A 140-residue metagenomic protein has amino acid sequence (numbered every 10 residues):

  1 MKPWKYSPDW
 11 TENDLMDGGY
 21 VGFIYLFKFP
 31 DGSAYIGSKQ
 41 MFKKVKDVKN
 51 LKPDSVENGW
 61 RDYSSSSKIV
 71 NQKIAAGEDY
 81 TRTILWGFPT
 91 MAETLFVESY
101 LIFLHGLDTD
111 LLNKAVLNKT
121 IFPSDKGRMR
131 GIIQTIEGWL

Functional and structural regions predicted by a protein language model:
M1-K46, F96, G131-L140: GIY-YIG nuclease catalytic motif and its immediate N-terminal context
Y6, I69-Q72, K114, K119: N-terminal cationic leader/targeting segments used for protein routing and processing
W10, P89, L107, S124-G127 (+1 more regions): Short coil/turn linker and secondary-structure boundary residues
Y20-V21, E78, A115-L117: Residue-level preference for short coil/turn positions at secondary-structure junctions
Q40-L95: Conserved short loop/helix modules at catalytic or binding sites in compact beta-alpha or helix-hairpin-helix contexts
Q72-K73, L104, W139: Residues that form generic nucleotide/phosphate-binding pockets
Y100-L111: Short arginine-rich
A115, T120-L140: Non-catalytic C-terminal interaction segments of nucleic acid-processing enzymes
